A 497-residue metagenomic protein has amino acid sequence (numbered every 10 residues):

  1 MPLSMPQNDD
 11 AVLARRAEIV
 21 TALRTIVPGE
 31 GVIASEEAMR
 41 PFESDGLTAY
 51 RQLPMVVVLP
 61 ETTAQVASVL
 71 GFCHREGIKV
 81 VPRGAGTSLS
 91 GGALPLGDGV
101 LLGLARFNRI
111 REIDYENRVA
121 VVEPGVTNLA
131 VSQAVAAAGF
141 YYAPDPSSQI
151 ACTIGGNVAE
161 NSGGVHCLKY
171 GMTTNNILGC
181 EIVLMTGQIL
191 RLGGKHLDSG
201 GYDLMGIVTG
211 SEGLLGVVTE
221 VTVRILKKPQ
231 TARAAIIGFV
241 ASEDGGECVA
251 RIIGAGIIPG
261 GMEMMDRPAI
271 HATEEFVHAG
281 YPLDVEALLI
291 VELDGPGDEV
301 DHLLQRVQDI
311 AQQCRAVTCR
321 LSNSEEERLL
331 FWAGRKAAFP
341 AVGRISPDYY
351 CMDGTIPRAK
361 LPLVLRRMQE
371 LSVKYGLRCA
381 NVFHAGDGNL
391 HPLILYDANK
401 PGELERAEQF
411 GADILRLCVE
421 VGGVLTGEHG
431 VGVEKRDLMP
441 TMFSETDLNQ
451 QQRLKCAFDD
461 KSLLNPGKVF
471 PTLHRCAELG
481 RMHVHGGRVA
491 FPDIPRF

Functional and structural regions predicted by a protein language model:
M1-G71, T87-R118, S147, R267-H278 (+4 more regions): N-terminal flexible segment immediately upstream of the FAD-binding catalytic core in FAD-dependent oxidoreductases
M1-R15, E37-F42, V58-A64, G71-R75 (+13 more regions): Feature of Fe-S/electron-transfer and energy-metabolism proteins that preferentially highlights extended coupling
P28-G29, V419-V431, L454-C456, D460-G467: Alpha-helix capping/hinge segments and adjacent helical runs
I33-E43, V223-K227, R233, G238-F410 (+3 more regions): C-terminal substrate-recognition/cap domain of FAD-linked oxidoreductases
S90-N108, A136-F140, G163-T174, V221-K227 (+3 more regions): A glycine- and small-aliphatic-rich helix-loop capping segment at beta-alpha/alpha-beta transitions that lines
R109-E263, L464, R481-H485, F491-F497: FAD-binding subdomain of flavoenzyme oxidoreductases
Q188, D437-F497: Activity-critical C-terminal alpha-helical subdomain
